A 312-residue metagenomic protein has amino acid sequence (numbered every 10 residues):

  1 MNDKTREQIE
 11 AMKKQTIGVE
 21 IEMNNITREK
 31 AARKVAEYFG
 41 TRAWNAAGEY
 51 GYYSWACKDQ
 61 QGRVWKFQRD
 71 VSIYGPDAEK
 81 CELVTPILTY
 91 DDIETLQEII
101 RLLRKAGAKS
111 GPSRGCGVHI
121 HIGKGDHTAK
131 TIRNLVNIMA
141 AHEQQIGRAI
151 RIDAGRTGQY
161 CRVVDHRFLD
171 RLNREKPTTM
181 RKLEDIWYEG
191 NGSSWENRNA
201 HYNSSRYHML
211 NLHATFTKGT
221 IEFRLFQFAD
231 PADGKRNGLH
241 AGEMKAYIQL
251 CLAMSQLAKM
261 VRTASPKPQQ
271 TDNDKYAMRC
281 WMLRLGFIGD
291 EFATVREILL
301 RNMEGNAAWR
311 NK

Functional and structural regions predicted by a protein language model:
M1-P112, G125-K312: C-terminal accessory/tail domains of diverse enzymes
R114-V118: Short, conserved phosphate-binding/catalytic loop or strand-edge motifs used in phosphoryl-/nucleotidyl-transfer
H119-G123: Midchain, well-structured core segments that form catalytic/ion-binding scaffolds
